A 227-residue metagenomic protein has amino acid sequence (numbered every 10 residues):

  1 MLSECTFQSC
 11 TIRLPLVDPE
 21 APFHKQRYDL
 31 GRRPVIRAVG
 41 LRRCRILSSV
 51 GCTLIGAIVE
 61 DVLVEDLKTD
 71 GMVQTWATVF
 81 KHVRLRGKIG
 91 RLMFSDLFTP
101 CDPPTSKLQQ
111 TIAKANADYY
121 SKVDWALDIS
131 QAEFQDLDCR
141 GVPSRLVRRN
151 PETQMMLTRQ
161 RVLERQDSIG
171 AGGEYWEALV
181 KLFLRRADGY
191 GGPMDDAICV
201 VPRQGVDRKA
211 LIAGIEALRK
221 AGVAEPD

Functional and structural regions predicted by a protein language model:
M1-E164, S168: Tandem repeat scaffolds
R148-D227: Long, ordered, amphipathic alpha-helical scaffolds
